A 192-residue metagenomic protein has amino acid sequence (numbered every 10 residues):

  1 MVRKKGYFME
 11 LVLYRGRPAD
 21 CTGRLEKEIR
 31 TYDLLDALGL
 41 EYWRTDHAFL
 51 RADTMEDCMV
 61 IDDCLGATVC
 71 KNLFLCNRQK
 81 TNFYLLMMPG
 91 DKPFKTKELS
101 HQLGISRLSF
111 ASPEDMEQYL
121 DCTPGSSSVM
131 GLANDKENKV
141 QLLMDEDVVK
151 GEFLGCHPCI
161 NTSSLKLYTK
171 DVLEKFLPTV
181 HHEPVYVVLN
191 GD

Functional and structural regions predicted by a protein language model:
V2-D192: Extended, low-hydrophobicity, polar/charged segments
